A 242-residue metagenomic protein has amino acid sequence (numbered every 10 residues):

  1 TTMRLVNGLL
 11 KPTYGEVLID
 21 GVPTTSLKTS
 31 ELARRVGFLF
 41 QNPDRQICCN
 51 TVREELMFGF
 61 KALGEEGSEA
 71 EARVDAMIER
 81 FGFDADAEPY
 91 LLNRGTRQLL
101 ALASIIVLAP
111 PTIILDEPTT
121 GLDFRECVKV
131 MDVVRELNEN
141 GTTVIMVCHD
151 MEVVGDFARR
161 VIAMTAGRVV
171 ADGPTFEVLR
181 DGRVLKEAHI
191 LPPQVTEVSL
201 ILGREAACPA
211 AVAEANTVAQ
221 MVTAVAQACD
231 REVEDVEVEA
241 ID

Functional and structural regions predicted by a protein language model:
N7: Helix-to-loop junction immediately C-terminal to a conserved catalytic motif
G15-P23, L32: Conserved ABC transporter NBD signature motif
M77-L91: Conserved ABC nucleotide-binding domain
I113-D116: Catalytic Walker B motif of ABC-type/P-loop ATPase nucleotide-binding domains
C148-H149: H-loop/switch region of ABC-family ATPase nucleotide-binding domains
V154-D156: A short, surface-exposed alpha-helical micro-motif characterized by mixed small hydrophobic and charged/polar residues
A166-G167: Conserved ABC ATPase "signature" C-loop
